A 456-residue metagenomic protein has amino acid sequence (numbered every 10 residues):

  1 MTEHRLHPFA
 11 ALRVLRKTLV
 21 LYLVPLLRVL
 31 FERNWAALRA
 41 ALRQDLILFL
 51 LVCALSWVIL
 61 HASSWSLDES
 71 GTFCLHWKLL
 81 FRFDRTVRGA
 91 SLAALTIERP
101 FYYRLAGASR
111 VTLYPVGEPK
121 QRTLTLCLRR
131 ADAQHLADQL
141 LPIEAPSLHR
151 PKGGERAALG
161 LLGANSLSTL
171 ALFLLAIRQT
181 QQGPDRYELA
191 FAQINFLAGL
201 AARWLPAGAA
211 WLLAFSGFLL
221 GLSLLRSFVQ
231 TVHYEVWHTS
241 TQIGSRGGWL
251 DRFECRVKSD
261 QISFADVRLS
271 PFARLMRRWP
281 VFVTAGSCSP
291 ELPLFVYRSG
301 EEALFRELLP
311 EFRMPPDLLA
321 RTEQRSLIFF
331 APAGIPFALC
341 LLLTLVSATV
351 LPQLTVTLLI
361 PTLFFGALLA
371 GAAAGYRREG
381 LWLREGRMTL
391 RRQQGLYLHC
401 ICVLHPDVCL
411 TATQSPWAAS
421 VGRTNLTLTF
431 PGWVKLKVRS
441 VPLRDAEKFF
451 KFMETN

Functional and structural regions predicted by a protein language model:
M1-N456: N-terminal basic, Ser/Thr-rich segments that initiate or prime the first beta/alpha elements at protein or domain
